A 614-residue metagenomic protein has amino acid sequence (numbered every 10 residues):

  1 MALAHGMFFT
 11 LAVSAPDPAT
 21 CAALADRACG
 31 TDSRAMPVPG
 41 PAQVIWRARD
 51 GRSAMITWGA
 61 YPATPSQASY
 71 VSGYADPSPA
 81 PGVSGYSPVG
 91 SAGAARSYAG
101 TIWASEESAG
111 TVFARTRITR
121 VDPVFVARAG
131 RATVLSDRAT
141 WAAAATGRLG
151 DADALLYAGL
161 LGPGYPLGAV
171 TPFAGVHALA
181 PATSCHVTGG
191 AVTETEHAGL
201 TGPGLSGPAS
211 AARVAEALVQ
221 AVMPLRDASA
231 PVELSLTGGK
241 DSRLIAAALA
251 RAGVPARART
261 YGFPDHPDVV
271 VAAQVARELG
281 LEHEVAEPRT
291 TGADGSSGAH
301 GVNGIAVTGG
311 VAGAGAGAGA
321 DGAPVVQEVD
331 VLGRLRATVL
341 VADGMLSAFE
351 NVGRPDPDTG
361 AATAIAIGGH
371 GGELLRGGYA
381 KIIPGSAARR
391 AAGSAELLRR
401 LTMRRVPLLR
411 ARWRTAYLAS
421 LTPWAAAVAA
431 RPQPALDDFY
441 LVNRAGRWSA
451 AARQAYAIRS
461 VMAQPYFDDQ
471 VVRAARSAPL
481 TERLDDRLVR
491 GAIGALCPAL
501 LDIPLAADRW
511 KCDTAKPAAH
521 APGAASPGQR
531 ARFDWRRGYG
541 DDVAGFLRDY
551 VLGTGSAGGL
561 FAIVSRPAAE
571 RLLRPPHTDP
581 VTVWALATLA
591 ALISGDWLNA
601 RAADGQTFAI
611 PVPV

Functional and structural regions predicted by a protein language model:
M1-V311, G315-A320, V612-V614: Cysteine-centered catalytic environments shared across enzyme families
A4-F9, A15, T402-V614: Adenosyl-5′-phosphate
V89-G90, A99-T101, A169-P172, L346-T359 (+1 more regions): Short alpha-helical segments and helix-capping/turn motifs at coil-helix boundaries
I118-D122, T140-W141, K240-D241, P264-H266 (+6 more regions): Short, solvent-exposed loop/turn segments at secondary-structure junctions
T201-P208, V232, A258-T260, G333-V339 (+3 more regions): Glycine- and acidic
R213, A217, K240, L244 (+7 more regions): Generic recognition of stable, solvent-exposed alpha-helical segments in well-folded globular domains
S229-E233, G298-A380, W413-M462: Conserved adenosine/adenylate-binding substructure
G378-L401: A mobile, often basic/glycine-rich helix-loop segment that functions as the active-site lid/recognition loop
